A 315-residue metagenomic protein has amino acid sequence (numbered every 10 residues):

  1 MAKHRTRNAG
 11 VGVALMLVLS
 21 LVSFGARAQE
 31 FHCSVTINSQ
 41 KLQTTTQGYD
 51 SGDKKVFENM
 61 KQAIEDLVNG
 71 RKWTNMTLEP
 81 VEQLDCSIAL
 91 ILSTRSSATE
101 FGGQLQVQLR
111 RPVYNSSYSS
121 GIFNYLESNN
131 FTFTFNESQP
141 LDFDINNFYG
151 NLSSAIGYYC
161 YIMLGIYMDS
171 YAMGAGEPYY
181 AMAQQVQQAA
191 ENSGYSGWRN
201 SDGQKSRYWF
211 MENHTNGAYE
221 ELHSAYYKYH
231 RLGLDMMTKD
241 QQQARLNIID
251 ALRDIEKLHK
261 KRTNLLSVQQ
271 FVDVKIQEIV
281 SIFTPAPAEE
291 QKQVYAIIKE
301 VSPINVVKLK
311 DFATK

Functional and structural regions predicted by a protein language model:
A2-A14: Bacterial N-terminal signal peptides that target proteins for export
S23-G25: N-terminal signal peptide c-region/cleavage motif recognized by signal peptidases
Q29-E100, N115: Start-of-domain marker
S34-N38, Y226-K315: A cross-kingdom marker for long, charged
E65-W73, G165-D169, V280, T284: Sec-exported extracytoplasmic/periplasmic mature domains
S97-Y208: Acidic/His-rich structured neighborhood in mature extracellular/periplasmic domains
A172-N264: Flexible, glycine-rich surface segments
